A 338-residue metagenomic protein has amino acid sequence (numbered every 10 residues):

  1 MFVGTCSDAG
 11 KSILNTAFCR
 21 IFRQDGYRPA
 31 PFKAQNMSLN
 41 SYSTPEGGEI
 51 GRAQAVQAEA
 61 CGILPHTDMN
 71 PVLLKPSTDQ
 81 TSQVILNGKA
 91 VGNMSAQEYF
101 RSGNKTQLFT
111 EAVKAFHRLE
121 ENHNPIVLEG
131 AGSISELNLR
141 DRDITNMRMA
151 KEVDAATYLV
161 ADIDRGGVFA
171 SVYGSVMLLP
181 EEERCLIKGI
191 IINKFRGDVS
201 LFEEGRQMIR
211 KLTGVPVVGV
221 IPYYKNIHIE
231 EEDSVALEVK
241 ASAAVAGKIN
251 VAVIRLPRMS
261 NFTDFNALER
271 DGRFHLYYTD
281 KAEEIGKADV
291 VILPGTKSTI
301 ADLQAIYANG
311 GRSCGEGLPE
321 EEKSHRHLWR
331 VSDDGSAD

Functional and structural regions predicted by a protein language model:
M1-G317, K323, S332: Flexible phosphate-sensing "switch/lid" loops adjacent to ATP/NTP-binding sites across phosphate-transfer
L328-W329: Catalytic nucleophile serine of serine hydrolases, specifically the conserved "nucleophile elbow" pentapeptide
G335-D338: A conserved active-site-flanking secondary-structure segment within enzyme catalytic domains
